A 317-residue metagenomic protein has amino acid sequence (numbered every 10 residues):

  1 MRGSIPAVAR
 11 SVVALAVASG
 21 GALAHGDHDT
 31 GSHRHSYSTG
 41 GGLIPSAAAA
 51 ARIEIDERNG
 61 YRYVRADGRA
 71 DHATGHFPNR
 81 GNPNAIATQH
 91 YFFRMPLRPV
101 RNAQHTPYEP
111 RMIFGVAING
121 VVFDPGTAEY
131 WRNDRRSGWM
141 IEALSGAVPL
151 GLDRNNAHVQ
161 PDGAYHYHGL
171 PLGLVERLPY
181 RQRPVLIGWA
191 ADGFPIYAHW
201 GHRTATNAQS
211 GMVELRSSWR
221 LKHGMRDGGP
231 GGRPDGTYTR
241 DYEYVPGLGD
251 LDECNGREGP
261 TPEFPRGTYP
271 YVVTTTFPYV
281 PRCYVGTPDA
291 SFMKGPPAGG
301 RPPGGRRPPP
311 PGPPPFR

Functional and structural regions predicted by a protein language model:
M1-V12: Bacterial N-terminal signal peptides that target proteins for export
R10-G20: Bacterial N-terminal signal peptides
H25-P149, D153: Solvent-exposed N-terminal domain segments of exported/luminal and surface proteins
H28, P296-R317: Disordered, low-complexity segments in secreted/periplasmic proteins that are enriched in proline
Y63, D67-R111, G169-A205, V280-T287 (+1 more regions): A short, polar beta-strand/turn micro-motif
A117-V122, P161-L174, F264-P278: Extracellular/lumenal glycan-associated surfaces
S145-P179: Aromatic- and glycine-enriched beta-alpha-beta binding-site module
D192-F194, A198-P296: Extended, compositionally biased non-globular segments
